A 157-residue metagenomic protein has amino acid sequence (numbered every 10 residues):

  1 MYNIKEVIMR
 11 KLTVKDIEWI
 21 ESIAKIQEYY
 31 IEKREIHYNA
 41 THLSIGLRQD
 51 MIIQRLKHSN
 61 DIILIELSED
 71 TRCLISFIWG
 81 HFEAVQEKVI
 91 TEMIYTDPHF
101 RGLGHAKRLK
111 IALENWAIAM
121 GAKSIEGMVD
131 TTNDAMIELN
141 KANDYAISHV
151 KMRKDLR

Functional and structural regions predicted by a protein language model:
Y2-K25: A short beta-loop-alpha structural element at the N-terminal edge of CoA-dependent acyl/N-acetyltransferase catalytic
E28-I52: Conserved GNAT-fold acetyl-CoA-binding loop/helix
M51-I65, I90: A short helix-loop-beta-strand connector motif used in the catalytic cores of GNAT acetyltransferases and, in some
T71-H81, I90, Y95: Conserved beta-strand in the GNAT
F82-E92, R101, I147-S148: A conserved beta-turn-beta hairpin within the catalytic core of GNAT-like acetyltransferases that forms part
F100, G104-A112: Conserved acetyl-CoA pyrophosphate-binding loop and the N-cap/start of the following alpha-helix in GNAT-like
K107, T131-H149: Conserved active-site alpha-helix within GNAT-family acetyltransferase domains
A117-M128: Conserved GNAT acetyl-CoA-binding A-motif
